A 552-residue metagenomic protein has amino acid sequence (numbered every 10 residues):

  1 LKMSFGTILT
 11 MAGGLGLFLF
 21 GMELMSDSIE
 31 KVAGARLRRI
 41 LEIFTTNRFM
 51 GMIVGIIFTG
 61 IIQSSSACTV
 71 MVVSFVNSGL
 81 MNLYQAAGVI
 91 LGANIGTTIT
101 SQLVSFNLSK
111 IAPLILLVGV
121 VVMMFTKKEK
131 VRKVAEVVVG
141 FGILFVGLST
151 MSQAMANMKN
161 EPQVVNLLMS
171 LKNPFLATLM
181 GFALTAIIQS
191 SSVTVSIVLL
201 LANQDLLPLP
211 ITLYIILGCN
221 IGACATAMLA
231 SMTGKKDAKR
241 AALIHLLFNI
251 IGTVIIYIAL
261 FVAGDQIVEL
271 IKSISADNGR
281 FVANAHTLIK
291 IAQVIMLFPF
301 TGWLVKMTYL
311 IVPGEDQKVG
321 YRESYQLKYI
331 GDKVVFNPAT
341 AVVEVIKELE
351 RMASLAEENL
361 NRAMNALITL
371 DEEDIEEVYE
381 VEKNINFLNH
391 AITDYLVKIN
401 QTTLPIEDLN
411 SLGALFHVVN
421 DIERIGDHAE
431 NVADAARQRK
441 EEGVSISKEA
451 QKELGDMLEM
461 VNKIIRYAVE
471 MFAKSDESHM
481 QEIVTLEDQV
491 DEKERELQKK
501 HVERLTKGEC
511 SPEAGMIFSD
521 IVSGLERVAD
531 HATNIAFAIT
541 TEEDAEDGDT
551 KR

Functional and structural regions predicted by a protein language model:
K2-L9, Q102-I111, V164-L171, P210 (+1 more regions): Interfacial loop-to-helix junctions that mark the boundaries of transmembrane helices in multi-pass membrane
M3-R48, V138-A183, L201: Helix-loop-helix hairpins and the membrane-proximal interhelical loops of multi-pass alpha-helical transport proteins
L15, A35, R39, I43 (+14 more regions): Alpha-helical transmembrane segments of multi-pass membrane proteins, especially transporters and channels
M22-K31, V72-N77, V118-R132, A227-T233: C-terminal ends of transmembrane helices
L24-V32, R36, I40, Q102 (+11 more regions): Membrane-spanning helices that line or support transport/gating and their immediate boundary helices in channels
T59-I62, M71-T97, Q102-I111, G119-M123 (+6 more regions): Membrane-interfacial helix-loop connectors
M81, F106-L108, L207, T233-K239 (+4 more regions): Cytosolic, long alpha-helical scaffolding segments
V120-G181, L247-I251, R280-F298: Core mid-bundle transmembrane helix pairs that form the ion/substrate translocation pathway in diverse multi-pass
